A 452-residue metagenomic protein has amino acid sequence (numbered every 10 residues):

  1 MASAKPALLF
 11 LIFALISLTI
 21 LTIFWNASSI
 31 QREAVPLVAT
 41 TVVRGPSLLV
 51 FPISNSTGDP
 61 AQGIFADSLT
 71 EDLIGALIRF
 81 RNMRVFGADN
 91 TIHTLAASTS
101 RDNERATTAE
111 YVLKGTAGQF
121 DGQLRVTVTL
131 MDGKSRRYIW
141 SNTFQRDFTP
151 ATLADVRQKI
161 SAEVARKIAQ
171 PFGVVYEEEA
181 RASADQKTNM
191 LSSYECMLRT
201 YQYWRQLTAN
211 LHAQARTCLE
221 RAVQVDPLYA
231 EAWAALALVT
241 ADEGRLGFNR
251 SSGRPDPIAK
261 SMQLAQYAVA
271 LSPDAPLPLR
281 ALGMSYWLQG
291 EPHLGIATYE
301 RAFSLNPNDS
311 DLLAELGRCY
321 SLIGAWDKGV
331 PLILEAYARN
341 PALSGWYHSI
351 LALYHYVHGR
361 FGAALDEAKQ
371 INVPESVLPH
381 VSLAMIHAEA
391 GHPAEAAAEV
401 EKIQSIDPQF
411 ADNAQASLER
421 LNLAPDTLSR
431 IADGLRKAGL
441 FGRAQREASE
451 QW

Functional and structural regions predicted by a protein language model:
I20-L37, T70-Q214, C218: Catalytic-center loop of serine/cysteine hydrolases
S29-D67, I74, N189-M190: A structural "domain/chain start" motif
N189-R205, A234, P276, R280 (+3 more regions): Alpha-helical tetratricopeptide repeat
Y201-A209, A237-S252, Q289-G290, G324 (+2 more regions): Short coil/turn linking the two alpha-helices of tandem helical-hairpin repeats
W204-L207, Q224, W287, S321 (+2 more regions): Hydrophobic/aromatic side-chain positions at a characteristic register within alpha-helices of tetratricopeptide repeats
L211-L228, D256-S272, T298-E300: Amphipathic alpha-helices of TPR/Sel1-like and other helical repeat/solenoid scaffolds
S261-Q266, A275, R280, L294 (+2 more regions): Alpha-helical protein-protein interaction modules
